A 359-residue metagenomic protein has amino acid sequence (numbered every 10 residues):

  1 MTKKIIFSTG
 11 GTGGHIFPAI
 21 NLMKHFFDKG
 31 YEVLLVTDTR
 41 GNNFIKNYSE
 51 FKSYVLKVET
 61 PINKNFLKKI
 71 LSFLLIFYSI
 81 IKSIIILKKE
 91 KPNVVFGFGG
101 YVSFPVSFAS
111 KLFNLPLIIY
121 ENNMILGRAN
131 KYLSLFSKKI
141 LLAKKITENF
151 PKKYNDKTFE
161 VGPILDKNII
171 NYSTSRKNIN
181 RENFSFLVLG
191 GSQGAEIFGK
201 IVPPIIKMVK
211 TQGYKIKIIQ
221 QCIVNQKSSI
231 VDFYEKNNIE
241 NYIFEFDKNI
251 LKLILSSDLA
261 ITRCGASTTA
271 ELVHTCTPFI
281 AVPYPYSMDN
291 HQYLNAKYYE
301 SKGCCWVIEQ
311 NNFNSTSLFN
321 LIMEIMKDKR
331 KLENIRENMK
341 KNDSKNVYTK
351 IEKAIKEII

Functional and structural regions predicted by a protein language model:
K4, E32, R40, F51-K52 (+1 more regions): Active-site-proximal region of nucleotide-activated glycan assembly enzymes, centered on histidine/acidic-rich loops
K4-G10, F27-L75, V161, V224 (+1 more regions): Conserved nucleotide-sugar phosphate-binding/catalytic loop shared by glycosyltransferases and other
K24, V36, G41-S49, Y172-T174 (+3 more regions): Donor-nucleotide binding loops and adjacent catalytic segments primarily of GT-B fold Leloir glycosyltransferases
N65-V94, L112: An amphipathic, basic-hydrophobic alpha-helix
P92-V94, I239, L255-A270, T277-P278: Acidic donor-binding loop of glycosyltransferase active sites
K302, W306-E309, F313-R330: C-terminal "capping" alpha-helix adjacent to the active site of nucleotide-linked donor transferases in cell-envelope
K331-K345: A short, well-ordered alpha-helix in the C-terminal region of glycosyltransferases
S344-I359: C-terminal alpha-helical cap of glycosyltransferases
